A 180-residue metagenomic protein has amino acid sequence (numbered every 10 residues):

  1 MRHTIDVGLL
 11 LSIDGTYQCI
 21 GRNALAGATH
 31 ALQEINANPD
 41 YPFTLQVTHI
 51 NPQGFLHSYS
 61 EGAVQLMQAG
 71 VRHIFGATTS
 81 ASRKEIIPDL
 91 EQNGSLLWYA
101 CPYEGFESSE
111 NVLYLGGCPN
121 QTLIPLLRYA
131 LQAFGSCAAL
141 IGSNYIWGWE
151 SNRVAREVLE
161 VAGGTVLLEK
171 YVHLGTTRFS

Functional and structural regions predicted by a protein language model:
R2-T4, G8-T29, I50-P52: Extracytoplasmic "Venus flytrap"
D14, T78-A81, N144-W149: Gly/Ser/Thr-rich loops at beta-strand to alpha-helix junctions that form or flank small-molecule/cofactor-binding
N23, N38-G105: Beta-alpha junction/loop-to-helix N-cap segments that form part of ligand/metal-binding clefts
G27-Y41: A short, Lys/Arg-enriched amphipathic alpha-helix followed by its capping loop at the start of a domain
A31-I35, E85, D89, N93 (+1 more regions): Alpha-helical structural signal in soluble globular domains
A37-G54, S109-N111, L159-T176: Short beta-strand elements in bilobed, periplasmic/extracellular small-molecule ligand-binding domains
S95-P125: Extracellular glycoside hydrolase catalytic/binding regions
L115-Y171: An alpha-beta-alpha
